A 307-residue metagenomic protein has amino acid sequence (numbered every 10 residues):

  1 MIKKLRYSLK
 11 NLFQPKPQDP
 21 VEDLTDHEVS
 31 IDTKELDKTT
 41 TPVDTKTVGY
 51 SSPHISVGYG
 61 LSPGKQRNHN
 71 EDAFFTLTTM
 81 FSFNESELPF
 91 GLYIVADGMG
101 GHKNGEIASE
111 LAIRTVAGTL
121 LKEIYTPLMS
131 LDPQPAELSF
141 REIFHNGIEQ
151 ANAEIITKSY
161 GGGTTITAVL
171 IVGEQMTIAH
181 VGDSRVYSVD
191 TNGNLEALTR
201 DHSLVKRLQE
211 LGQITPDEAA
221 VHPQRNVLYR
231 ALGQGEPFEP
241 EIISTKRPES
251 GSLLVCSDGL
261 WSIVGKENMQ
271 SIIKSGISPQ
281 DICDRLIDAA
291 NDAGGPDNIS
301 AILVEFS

Functional and structural regions predicted by a protein language model:
M1-S307: PP2C/PPM-type serine/threonine phosphatase catalytic domain
